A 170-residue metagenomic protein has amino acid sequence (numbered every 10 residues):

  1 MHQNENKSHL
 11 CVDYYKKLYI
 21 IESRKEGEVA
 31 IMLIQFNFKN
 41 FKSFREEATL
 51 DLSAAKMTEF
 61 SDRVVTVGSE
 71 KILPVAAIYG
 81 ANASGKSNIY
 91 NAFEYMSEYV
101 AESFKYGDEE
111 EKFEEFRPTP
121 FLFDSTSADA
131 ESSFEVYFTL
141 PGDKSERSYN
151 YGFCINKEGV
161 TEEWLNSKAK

Functional and structural regions predicted by a protein language model:
H2-K170: P-loop NTPase switch/coupling surface
